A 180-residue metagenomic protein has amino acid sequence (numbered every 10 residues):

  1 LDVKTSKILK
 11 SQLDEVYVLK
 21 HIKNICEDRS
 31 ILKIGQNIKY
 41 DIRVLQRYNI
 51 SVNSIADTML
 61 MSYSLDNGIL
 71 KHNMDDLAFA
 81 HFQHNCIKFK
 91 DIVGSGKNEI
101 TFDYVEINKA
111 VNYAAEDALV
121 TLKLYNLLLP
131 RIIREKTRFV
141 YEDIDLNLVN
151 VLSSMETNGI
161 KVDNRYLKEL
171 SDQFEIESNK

Functional and structural regions predicted by a protein language model:
L1-I133, I144-L148, L152: Active-site-proximal helix-loop-helix substrate-binding element of RNase H-like nuclease domains
V93, R138-F139: Short, flexible segments with low predicted structural confidence
P130-I133, T137, G159-I160: Short, flexible helix-adjacent loops and helix caps
V140-K180: Extended, well-ordered alpha-helical scaffold/bundle regions in very large, multi-domain proteins
